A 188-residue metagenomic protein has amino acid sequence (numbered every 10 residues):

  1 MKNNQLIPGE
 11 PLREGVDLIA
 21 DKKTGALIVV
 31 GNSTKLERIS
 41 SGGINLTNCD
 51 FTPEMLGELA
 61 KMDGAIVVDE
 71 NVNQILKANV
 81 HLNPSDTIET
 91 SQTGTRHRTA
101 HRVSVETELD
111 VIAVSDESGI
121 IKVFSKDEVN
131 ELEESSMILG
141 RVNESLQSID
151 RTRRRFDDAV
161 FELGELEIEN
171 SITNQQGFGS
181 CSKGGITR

Functional and structural regions predicted by a protein language model:
M1-R188: Divalent-cation
